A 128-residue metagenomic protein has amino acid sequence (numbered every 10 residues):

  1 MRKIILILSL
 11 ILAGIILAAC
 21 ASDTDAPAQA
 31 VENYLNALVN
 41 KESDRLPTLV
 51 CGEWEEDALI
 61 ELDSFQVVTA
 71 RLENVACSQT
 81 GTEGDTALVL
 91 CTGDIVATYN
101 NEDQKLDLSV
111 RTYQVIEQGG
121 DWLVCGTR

Functional and structural regions predicted by a protein language model:
M1-I4: Positively charged n-region of N-terminal signal peptides that target proteins for export
I11-L12: Repetitive helical segments and hydrophobic/amphipathic motifs
I16-A19: C-terminal motif of bacterial Sec signal peptides marking the signal peptidase cleavage site
A21-D23: Bacterial signal peptide processing site
Q29, N40-T92: Short solvent-exposed beta->alpha transition segments
G81-R128: Exposed beta-sheet edge and beta->alpha loop/turn motif
